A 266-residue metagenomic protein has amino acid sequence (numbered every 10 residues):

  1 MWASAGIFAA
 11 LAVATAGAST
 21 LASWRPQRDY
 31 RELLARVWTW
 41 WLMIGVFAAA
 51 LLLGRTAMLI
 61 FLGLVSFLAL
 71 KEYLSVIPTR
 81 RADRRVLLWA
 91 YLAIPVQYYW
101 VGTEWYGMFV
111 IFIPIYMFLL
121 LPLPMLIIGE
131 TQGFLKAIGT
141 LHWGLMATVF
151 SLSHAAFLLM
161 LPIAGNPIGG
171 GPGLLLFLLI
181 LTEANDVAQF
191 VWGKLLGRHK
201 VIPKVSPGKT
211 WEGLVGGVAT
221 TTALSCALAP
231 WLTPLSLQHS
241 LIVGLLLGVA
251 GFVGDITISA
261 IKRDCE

Functional and structural regions predicted by a protein language model:
M1-L245: Membrane-embedded alpha-helical bundles of polytopic integral membrane proteins
A250-G251: Hydrophobic, small-residue-rich transmembrane alpha-helices and their short perimembrane loops in multi-pass membrane
A260-E266: Interfacial helix-loop-helix junctions of multi-pass membrane proteins
